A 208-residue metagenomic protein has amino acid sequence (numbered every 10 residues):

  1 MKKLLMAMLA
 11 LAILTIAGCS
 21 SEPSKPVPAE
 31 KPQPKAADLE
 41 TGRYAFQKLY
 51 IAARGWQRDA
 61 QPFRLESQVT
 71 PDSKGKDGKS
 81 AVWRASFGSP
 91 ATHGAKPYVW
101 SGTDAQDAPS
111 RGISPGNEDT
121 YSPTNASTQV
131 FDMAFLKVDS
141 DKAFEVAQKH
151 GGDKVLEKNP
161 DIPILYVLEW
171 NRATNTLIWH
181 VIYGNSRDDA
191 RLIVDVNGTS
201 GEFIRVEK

Functional and structural regions predicted by a protein language model:
L4-M8, C19-K208: Long, terminal "pre-/pro-" and other extracytoplasmic accessory regions that lie outside the mature folded/catalytic
L11-A12: Repetitive helical segments and hydrophobic/amphipathic motifs
